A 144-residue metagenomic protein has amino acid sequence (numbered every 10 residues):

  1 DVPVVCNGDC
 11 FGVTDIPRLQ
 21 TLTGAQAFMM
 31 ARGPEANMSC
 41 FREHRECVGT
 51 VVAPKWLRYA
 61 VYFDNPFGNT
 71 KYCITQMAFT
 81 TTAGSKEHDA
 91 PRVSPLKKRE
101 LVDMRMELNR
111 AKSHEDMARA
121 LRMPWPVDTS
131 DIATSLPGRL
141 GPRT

Functional and structural regions predicted by a protein language model:
D1-C6, C10-T144: Alpha/beta catalytic cores of nucleotide-metabolism and tRNA/nucleoside-modifying enzymes
